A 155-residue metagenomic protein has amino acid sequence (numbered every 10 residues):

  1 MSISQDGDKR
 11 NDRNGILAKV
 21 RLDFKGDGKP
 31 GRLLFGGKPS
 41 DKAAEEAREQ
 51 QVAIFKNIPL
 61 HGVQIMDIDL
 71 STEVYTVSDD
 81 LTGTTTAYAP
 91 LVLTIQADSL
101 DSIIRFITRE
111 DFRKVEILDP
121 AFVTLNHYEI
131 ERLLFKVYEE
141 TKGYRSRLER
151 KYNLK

Functional and structural regions predicted by a protein language model:
S2-K155: Long, contiguous binding/interaction regions
